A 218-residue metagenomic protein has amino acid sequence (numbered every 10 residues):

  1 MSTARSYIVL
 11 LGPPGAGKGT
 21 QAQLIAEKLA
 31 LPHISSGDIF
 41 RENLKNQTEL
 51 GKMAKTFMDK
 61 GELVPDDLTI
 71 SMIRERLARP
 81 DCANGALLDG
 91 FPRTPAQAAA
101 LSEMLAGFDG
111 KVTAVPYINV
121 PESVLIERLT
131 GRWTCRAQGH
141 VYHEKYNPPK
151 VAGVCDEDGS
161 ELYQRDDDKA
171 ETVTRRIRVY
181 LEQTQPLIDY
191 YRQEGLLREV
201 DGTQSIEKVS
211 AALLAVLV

Functional and structural regions predicted by a protein language model:
M1-V218: Glycine-rich phosphate-binding loop of ATP-dependent small-molecule kinases
